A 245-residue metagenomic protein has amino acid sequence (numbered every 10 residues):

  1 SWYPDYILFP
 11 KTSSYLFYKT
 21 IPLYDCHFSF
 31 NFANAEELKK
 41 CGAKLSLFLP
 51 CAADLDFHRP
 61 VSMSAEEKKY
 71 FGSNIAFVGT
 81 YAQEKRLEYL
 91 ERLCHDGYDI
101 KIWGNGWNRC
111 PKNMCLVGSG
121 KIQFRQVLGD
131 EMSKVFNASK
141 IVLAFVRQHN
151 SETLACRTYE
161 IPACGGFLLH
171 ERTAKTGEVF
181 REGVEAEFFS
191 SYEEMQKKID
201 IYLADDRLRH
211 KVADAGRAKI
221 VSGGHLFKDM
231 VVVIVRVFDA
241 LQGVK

Functional and structural regions predicted by a protein language model:
S1, D25-C26, E36-E37, F227-D229 (+1 more regions): N-terminal pre-catalytic "stem/leader" segment of glycosyltransferase-like enzymes
S1-T12: A short, histidine- and acid-enriched strand-loop-helix "catalytic/donor-clamping" loop that lines the nucleotide-sugar
Y15-E187, L241: Nucleotide-sugar donor-binding catalytic core of glycosyltransferases
V135-N137, K198-Y202: Small beta-barrel nucleic-acid-binding modules, principally OB-folds
A155, A186-Y192, I201-D206: Conserved acidic donor-binding segment of nucleotide-sugar-dependent glycosyltransferases
F180, I199, A213: Short, flexible helix/strand-to-coil boundary loops that buttress conserved ligand/catalytic motifs in alpha/beta
A204-R236: A charged, aromatic-enriched C-terminal amphipathic alpha-helix characteristic of glycosyltransferases across folds
